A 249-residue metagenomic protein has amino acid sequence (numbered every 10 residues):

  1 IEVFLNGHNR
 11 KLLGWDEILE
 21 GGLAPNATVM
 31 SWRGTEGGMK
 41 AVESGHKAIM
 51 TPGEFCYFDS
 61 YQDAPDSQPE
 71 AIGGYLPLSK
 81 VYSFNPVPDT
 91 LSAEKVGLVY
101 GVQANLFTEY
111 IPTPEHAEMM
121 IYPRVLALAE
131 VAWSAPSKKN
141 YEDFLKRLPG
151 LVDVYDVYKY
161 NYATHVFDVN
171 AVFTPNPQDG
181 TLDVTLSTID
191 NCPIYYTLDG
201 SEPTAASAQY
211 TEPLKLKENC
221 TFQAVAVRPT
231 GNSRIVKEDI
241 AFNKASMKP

Functional and structural regions predicted by a protein language model:
I1-A27, S31-S44: Active-site neighborhood of glycoside hydrolase catalytic domains
F4-D16, A48-P52, A135-Y141, A163-T164 (+1 more regions): Acidic/polar loop patches that form or flank catalytic/metal-binding clefts of enzymes that bind anionic ligands
L5, V29, V125, Y196 (+1 more regions): Hydrophobic, well-ordered secondary-structure elements that form the walls of internal hydrophobic environments
L12-W15, T28-S31, A48-T51, G101-Q103 (+1 more regions): Structural recognition of the beta-strand scaffold that forms the well-ordered cores of secreted hydrolase catalytic
E17-L19, W32-G34, G53-F55, N105-E109: Active-site beta-loop-alpha junctions enriched in small/polar residues
G38-E43, F58-D66: Short, charged, surface-exposed secondary-structure boundary motifs
Q62-D63, Q68-Q178: Substrate-binding clefts and catalytic carboxylate motifs of secreted carbohydrate-active enzymes
K139, L145-P249: Short, compositionally stereotyped local motifs that mark structural "simplifiers"
